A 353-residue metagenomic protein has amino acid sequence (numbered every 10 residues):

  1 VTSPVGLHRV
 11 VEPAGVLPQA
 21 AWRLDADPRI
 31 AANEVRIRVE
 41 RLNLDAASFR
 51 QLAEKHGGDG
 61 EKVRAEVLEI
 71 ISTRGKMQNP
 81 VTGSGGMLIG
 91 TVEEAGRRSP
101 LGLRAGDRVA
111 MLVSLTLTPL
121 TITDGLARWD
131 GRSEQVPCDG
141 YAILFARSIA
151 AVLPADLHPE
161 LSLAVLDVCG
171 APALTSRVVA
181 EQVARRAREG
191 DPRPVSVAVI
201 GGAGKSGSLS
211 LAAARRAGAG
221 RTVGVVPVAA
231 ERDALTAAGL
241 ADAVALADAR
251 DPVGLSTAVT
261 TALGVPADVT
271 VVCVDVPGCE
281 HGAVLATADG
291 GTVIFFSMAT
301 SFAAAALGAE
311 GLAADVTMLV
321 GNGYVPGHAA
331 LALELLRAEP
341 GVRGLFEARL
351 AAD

Functional and structural regions predicted by a protein language model:
P28-N43, K55-L115: Glycine-rich beta-strand-centered segment in the early N-terminal region that forms part of a ligand/cofactor-binding
G86, V109-R186: NAD(P)H dinucleotide-binding glycine-rich loop of Rossmann-like/cofactor-binding domains, especially the beta1-alpha1
C169, G201-S208, A212: Glycine-rich NAD(P) Rossmann-fold beta1-alpha1 loop
P194-G201: Conserved class I S-adenosyl-L-methionine
A203, P227-A230, A299, Y324: Residues in the short beta-alpha loop(s) of Rossmann-like NAD(P)-binding domains
R215-P277: Adenosine-nucleotide cofactor-binding segment
G264, E334-D353: C-terminal capping/lid region of NAD(P)-dependent oxidoreductase domains
V274-E339: Glycine-rich phosphate-binding loop and adjacent beta-alpha segment of Rossmann(oid) nucleotide-cofactor-binding
